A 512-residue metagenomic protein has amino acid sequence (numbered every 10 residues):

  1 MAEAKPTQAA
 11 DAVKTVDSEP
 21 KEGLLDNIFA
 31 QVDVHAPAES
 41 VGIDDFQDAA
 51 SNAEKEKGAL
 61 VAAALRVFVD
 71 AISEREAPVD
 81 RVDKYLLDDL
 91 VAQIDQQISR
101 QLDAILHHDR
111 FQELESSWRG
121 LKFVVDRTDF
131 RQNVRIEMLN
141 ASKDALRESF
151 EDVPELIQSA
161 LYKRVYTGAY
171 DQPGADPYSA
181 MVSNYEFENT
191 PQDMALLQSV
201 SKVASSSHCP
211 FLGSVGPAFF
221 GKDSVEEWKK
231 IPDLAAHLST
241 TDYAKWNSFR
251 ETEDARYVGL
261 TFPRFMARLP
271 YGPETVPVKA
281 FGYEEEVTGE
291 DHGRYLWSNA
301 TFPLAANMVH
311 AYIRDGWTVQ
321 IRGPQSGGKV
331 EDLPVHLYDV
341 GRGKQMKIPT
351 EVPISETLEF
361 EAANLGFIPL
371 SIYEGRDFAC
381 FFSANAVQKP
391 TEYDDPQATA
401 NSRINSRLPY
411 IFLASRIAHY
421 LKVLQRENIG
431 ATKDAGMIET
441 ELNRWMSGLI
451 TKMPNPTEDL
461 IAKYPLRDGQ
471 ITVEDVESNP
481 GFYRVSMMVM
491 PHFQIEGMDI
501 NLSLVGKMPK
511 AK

Functional and structural regions predicted by a protein language model:
A2-D144, F150-E151: N-terminal-proximal low-complexity accessory segments that begin disordered and transition into the first
E74, P78, Q96, R100 (+10 more regions): Intrinsically disordered or highly flexible coil/loop and linker segments, enriched in small and charged/polar residues
Q97, Q101, S117-V124, V203 (+3 more regions): Generic, well-ordered alpha-helical scaffold segments in large soluble proteins
W118-E137, R147-A175, Q192-K202: Core mixed alpha/beta domains of very large multi-subunit molecular machines
Y170-P349: Extended, regular secondary-structure scaffolds
F281-I438, I500: Long, contiguous, structured domain-core segments that constitute the functional module of a protein
Y410-V473: Extended, compositionally biased non-globular segments
Q470-K512: C-terminal edge-of-domain segments
